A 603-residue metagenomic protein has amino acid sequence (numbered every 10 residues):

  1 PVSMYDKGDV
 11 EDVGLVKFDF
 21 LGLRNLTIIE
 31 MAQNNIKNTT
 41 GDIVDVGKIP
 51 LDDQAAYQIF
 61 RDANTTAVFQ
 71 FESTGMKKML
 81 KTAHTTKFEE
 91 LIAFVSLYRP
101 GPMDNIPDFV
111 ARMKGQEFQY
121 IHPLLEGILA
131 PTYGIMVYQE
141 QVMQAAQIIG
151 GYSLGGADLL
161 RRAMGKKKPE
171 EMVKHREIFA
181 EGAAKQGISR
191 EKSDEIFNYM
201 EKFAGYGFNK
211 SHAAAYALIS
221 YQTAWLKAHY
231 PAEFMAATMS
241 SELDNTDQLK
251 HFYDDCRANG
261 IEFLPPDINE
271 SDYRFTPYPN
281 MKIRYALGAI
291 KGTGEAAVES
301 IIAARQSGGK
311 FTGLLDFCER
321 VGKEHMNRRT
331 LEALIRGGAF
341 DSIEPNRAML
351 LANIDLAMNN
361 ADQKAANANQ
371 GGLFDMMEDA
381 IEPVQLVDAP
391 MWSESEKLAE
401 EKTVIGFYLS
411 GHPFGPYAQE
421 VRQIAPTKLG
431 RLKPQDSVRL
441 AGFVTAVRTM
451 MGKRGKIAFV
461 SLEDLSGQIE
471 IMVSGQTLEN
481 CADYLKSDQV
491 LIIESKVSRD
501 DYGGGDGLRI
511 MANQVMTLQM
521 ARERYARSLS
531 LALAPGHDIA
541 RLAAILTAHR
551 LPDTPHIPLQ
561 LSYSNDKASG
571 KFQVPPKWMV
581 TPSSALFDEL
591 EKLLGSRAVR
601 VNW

Functional and structural regions predicted by a protein language model:
P1-W603: Noncatalytic, beta-rich nucleic-acid-contacting surfaces in large DNA/RNA-processing enzymes
